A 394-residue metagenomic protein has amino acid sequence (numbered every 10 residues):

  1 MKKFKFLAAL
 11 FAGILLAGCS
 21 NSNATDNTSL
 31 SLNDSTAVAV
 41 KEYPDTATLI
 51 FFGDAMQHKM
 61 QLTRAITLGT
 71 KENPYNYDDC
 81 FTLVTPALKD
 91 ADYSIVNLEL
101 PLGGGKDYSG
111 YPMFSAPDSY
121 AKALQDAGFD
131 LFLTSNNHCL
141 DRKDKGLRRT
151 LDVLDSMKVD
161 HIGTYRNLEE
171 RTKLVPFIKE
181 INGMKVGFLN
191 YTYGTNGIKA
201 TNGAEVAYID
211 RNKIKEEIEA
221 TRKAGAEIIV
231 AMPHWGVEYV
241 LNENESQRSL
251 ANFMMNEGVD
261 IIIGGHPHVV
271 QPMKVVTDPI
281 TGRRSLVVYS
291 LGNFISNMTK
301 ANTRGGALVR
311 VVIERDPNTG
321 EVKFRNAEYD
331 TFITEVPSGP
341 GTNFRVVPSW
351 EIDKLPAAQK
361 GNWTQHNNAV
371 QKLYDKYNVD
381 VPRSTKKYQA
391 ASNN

Functional and structural regions predicted by a protein language model:
M1-A8: Bacterial N-terminal signal peptides that target proteins for export
A9-F11, K106: C-terminal/domain-terminus segments
L15-G18: C-terminal motif of bacterial Sec signal peptides marking the signal peptidase cleavage site
S20-N394: Acidic, metal/ion-coordinating pockets
